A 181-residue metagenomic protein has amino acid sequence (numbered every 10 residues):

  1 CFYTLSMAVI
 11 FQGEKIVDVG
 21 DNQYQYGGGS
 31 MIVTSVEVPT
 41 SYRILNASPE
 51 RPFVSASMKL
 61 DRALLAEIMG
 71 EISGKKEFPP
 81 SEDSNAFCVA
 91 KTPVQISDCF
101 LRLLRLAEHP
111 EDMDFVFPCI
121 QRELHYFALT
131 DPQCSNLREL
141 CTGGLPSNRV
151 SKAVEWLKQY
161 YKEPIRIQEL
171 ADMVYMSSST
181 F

Functional and structural regions predicted by a protein language model:
C1-E77: N-terminal regulatory/effector-sensing and dimerization cores that precede helix-turn-helix DNA-binding domains
N22, E108-D114, S135-L140: Hydrophobic/aromatic-rich alpha-helical bundle segments in the mid-to-C-terminal region
G27, D83-K91, C141, E169: A ubiquitous short alpha-helical element
L65-E123, F127-A128, A153-E155: Amphipathic alpha-helical segments enriched in hydrophobic/aromatic residues interleaved with Lys/Arg
P79, Q133-C134: Short acidic (Asp/Glu) and glycine-rich catalytic loops that position anionic groups and cofactors
E123, F127-Q133, T142-G143, K158-Y160 (+1 more regions): Basic/polar phosphate-binding segments, predominantly the helix-turn-helix DNA-binding elements of transcriptional
P146-V154: Short, leucine-enriched amphipathic alpha-helices that occur as contiguous helical runs
